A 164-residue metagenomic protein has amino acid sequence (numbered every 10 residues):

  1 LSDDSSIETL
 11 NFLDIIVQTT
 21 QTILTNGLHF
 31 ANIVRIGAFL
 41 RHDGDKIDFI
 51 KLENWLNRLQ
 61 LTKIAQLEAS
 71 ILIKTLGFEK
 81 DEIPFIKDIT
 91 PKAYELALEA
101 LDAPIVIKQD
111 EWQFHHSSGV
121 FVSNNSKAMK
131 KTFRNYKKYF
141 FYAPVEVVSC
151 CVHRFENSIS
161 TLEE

Functional and structural regions predicted by a protein language model:
L1-I7, V147: Catalytic core of pol beta-like nucleotidyltransferases
D3, T20-L24, L56, K131 (+2 more regions): A ubiquitous short alpha-helical element
S5, D14, Q18, E68 (+1 more regions): Functionally constrained cores in energy, signaling, and assembly domains
T9-L24, F30-F39: Structural motif of enzymes handling amino- and sulfur-group chemistry
H29-R134: Small-residue-rich helix-loop
T132-E164: C-terminal non-catalytic accessory extensions
